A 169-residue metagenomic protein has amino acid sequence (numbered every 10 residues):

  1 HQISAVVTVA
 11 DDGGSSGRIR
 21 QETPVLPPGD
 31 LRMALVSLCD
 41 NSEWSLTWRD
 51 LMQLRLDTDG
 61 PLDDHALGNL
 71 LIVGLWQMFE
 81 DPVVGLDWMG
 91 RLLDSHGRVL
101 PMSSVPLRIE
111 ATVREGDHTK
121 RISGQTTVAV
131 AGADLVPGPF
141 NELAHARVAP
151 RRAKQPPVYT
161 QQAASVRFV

Functional and structural regions predicted by a protein language model:
Q2-A5, I72-V169: Conserved catalytic alpha/beta core of Sir2/sirtuin-type deacylases, generalized to analogous enzyme cores that bind
V7-E80, R91-L93, R98: Glycine-rich nucleotide/cofactor/substrate-binding loop typically near the N-terminus or early in the first domain
